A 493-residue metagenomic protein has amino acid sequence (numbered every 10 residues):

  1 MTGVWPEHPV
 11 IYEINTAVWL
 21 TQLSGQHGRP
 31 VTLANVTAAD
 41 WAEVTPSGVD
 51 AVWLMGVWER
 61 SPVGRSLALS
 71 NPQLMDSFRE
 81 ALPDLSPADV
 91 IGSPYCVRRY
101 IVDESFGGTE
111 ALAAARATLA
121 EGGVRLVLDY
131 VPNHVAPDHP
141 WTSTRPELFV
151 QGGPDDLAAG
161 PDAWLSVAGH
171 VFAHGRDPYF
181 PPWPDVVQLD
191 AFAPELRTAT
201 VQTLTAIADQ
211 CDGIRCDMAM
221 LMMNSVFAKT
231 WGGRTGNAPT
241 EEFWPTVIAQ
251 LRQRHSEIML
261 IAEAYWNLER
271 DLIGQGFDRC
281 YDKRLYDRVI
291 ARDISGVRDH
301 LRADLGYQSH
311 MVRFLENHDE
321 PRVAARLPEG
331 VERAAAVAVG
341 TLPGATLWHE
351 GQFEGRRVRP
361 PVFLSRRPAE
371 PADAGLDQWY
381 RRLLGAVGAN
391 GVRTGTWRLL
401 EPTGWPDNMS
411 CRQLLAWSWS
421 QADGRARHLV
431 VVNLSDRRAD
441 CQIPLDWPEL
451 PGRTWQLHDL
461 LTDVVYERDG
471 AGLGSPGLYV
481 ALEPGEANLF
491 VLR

Functional and structural regions predicted by a protein language model:
M1-R493: Active-site and adjacent substrate-binding regions of carbohydrate-active enzymes
